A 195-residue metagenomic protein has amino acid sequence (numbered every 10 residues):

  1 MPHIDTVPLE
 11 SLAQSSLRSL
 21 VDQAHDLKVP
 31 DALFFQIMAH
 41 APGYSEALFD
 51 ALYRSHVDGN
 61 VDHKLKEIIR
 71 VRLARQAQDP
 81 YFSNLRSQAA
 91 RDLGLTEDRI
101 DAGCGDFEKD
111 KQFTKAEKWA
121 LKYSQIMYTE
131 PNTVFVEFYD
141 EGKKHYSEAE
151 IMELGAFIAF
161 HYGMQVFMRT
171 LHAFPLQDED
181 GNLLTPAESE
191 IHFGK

Functional and structural regions predicted by a protein language model:
M1-H63, S87, R91, P186-K195: Mobile cap/lid helix-loop segments that border enzyme active or cofactor-binding sites and regulate substrate access
A32-Q36, H63-Q78, H145, M152-G155: Alpha-helical scaffold segments that form or flank carboxylate-/histidine-based iron centers
M38, L48, L52, I68-L73 (+3 more regions): Short alpha-helical scaffolding segments that buttress acidic/His motifs in well-ordered protein cores
G43-L48, Q78-S83, Y128-V136: Short acidic alpha-helix initiation/capping motifs at coil-to-helix transition points, especially at protein N-termini
K66, R70-I100: Conserved alpha-helical segments that form or flank metal/cofactor-binding pockets of metalloenzymes
G103-T114: Acidic/His metal-coordination segments adjacent to aromatic residues that form catalytic metal sites in metalloenzymes
Q112-F157: Acidic/histidine-rich alpha-helical segments that form the ligand environment of transition-metal centers
F138, E148-G194: Preference for long, well-ordered alpha-helical segments
